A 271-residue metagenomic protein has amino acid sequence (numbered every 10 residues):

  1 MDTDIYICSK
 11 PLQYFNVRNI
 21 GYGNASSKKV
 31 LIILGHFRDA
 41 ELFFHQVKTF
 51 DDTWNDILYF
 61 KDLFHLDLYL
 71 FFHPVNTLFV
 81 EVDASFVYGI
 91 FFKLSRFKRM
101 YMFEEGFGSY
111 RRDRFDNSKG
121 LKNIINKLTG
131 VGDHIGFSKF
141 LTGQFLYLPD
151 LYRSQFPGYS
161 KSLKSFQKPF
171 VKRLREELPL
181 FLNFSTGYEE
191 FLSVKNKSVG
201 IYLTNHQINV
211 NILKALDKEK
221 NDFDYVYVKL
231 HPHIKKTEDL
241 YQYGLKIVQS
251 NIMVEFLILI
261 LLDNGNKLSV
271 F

Functional and structural regions predicted by a protein language model:
M1-K61, S198, I208, I234 (+1 more regions): N-terminal pre-catalytic "stem/leader" segment of glycosyltransferase-like enzymes
I5-Y6, L70-A84, K267-V270: Short N-terminal targeting/anchoring amphipathic segment
L12-F15, D52-L70, S185-E190, Q249-I260: A short, well-structured beta->alpha microelement
G21-N24, Y69-P74, Y88-M100: Glycosyltransferases and closely related glycan-assembly transferases that use nucleotide-activated donors
K61-D67, P232-F271: Donor nucleotide-activated moiety binding/catalytic core segment of transferases that use nucleotide-activated donors
F97-S109: Active-site proximal beta-strand in glycosyltransferases
G120-S198: A nucleotide-sugar donor-handling region in carbohydrate enzymes
L180-I234: Conserved catalytic-core segment of nucleotide-activated headgroup transferases in glycan assembly
